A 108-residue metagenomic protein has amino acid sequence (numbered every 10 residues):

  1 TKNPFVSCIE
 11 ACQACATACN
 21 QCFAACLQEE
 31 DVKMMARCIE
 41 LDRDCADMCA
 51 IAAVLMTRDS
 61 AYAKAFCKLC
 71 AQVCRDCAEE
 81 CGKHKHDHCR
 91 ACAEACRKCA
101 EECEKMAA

Functional and structural regions predicted by a protein language model:
T1-A108: Amphipathic alpha-helical hairpins
